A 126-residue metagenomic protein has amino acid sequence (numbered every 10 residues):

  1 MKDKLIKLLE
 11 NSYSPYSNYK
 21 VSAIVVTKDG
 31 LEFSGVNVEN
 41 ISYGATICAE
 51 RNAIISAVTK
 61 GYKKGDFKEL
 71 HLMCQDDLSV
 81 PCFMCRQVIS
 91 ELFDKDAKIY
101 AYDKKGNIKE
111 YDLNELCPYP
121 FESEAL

Functional and structural regions predicted by a protein language model:
M1-S14: Short, basic/aromatic recognition patches
I6, K20, A125-L126: Unusually extended, aromatic-enriched hydrophobic runs near protein termini
Y16-N18: Short solvent-exposed loop/turn micro-motifs enriched in small/polar/acidic residues
K20-T27: Short beta-strand scaffold segments in enzyme catalytic cores
S34-A125: Zn2+-dependent cytidine deaminase-like catalytic core
